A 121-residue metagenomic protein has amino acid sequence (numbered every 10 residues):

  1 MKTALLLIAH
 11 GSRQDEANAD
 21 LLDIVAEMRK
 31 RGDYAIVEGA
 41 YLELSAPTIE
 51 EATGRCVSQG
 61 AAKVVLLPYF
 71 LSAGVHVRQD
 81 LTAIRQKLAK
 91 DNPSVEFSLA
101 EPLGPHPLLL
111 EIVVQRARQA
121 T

Functional and structural regions predicted by a protein language model:
M1-T121: Active-site-proximal alpha-helix that buttresses catalytic centers in soluble enzyme cores
